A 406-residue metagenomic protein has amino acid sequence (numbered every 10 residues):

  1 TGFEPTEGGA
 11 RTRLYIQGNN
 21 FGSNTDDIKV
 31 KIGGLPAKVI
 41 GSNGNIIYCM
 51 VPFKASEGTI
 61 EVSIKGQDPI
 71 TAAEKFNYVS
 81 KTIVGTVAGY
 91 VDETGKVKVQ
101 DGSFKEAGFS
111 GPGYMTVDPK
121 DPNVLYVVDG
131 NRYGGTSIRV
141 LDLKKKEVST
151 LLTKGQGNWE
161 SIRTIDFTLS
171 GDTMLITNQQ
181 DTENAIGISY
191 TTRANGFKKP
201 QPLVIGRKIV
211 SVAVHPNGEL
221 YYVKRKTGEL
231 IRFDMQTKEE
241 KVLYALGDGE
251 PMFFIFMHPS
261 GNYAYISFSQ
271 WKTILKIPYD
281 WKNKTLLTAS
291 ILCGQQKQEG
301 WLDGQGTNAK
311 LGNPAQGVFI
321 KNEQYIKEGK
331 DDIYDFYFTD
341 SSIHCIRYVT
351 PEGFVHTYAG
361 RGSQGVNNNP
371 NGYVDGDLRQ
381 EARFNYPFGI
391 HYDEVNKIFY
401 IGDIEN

Functional and structural regions predicted by a protein language model:
T1-T25, Q67-G85: Beta-strand/beta-sandwich contexts
I16, S80-G113, K145-R163, T192-K208 (+3 more regions): Gly/Pro-rich loop segments of beta-rich domains
S23, N131-G135, Q180-E183, T227-G228 (+3 more regions): Short glycine/acidic-enriched loop and turn motifs that connect beta-strands
E57-G66: Short, aromatic- and glycine-rich surface loops/edge beta-strands on solvent-exposed regions
M115-V117, I165-F167, V212, F254-M257 (+2 more regions): Hydrophobic core register within WD40 beta-propeller blades
P122-N123, S170-T173, N217-E219, S260-N262 (+3 more regions): Short coil/turn segments that connect the beta-strands within blades of beta-propeller domains
Y126-V128, M174-T177, L220-V223, Y265-S267 (+2 more regions): Residue position within the beta-strands of beta-propeller blades
N385-N406: Blade-level signature of beta-propeller repeat domains, shared across WD40, Kelch, NHL, RCC1 and BNR/Asp-box propellers
